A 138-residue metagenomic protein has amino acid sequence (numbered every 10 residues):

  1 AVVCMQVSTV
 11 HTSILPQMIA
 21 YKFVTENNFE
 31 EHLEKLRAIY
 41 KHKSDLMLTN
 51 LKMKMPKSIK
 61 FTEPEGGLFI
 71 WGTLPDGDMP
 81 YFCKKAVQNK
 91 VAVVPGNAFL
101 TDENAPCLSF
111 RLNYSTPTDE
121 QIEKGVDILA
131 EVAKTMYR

Functional and structural regions predicted by a protein language model:
A1-R138: PLP-dependent class I/II
